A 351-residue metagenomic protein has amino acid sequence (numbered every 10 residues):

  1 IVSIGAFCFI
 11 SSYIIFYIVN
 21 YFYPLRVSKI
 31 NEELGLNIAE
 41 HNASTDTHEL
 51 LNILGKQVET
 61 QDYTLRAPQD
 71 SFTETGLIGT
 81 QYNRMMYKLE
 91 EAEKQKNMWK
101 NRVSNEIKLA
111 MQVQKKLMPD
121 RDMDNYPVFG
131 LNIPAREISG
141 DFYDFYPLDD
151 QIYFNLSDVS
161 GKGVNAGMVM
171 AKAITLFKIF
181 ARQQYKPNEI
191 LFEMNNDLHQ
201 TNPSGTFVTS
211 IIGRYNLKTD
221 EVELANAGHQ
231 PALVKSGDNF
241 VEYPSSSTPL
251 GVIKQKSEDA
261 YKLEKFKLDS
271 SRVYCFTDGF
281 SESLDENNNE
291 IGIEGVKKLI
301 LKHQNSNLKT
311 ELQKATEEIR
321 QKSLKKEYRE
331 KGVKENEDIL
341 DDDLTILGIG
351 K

Functional and structural regions predicted by a protein language model:
I1-I53, Y63-P68: Glycine- and aromatic-enriched membrane alpha-helices
S3, I14, Y23, V27 (+11 more regions): Hydrophobic alpha-helix feature that most strongly marks membrane-spanning transmembrane helices and their immediate
S3-F7, S11, I15, V19 (+6 more regions): Generic hydrophobic alpha-helical scaffold/packing signal
I18, E33-N52, Q57, K309-E335 (+2 more regions): Non-catalytic regulatory/interaction regions at protein termini and inter-domain linkers
E40-L54, V58, P68-L89: HAMP-domain and HAMP-like amphipathic coiled-coil signaling helices that relay input from membrane sensors to cytosolic
L50-G55, Y63, A67-E74, A92-Y274 (+1 more regions): … and, occasionally, acidic/histidine-rich disordered N-termini of signaling adaptors
N83-K94, A171, S281: Signal-transmission coiled-coil "S-helix"-like helices that couple sensory/receiver modules to catalytic effector
N165-Q183, V241, K267-E330: Active-site-proximal, acidic helix/loop segment immediately C-terminal to a metal-coordinating Asp/Glu
